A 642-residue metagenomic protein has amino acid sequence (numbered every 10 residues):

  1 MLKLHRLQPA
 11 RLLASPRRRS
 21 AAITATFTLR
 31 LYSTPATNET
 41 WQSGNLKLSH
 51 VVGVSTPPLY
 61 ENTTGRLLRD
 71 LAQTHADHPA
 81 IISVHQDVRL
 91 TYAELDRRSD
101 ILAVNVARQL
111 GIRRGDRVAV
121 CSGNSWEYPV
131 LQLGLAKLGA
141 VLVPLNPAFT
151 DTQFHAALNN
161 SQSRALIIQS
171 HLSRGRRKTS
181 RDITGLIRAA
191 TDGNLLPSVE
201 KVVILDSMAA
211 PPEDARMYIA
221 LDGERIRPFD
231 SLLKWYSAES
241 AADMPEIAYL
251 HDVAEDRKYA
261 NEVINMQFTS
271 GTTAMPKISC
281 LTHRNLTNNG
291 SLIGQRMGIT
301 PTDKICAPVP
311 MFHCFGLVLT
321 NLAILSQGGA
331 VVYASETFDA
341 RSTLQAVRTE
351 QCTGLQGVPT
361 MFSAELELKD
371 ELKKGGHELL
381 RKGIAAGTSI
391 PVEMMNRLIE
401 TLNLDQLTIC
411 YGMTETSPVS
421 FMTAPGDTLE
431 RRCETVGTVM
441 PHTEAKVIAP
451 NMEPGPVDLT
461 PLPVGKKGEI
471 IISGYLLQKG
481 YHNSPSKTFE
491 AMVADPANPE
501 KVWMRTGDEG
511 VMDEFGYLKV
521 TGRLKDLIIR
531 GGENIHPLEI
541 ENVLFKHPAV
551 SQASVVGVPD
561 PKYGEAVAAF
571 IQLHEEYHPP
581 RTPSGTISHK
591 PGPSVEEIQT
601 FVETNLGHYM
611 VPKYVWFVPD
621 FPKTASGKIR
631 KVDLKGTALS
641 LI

Functional and structural regions predicted by a protein language model:
L2-L13, R17-R19, I23, Y32 (+3 more regions): Structural core segment of the AMP-binding/adenylate-forming
T56-Y60, D77-L133, T150-H155, N159 (+2 more regions): Conserved AMP-binding/adenylate-forming core of the ANL superfamily
A76-P79, V203-I204, A209-A210, I219-F268 (+2 more regions): Conserved pre-ATP/AMP-binding loop-to-beta segment of ANL
R89-A93, E255-R257, I264-N288: Conserved AMP-binding A3 loop
F149, H155-A156, L355, G474 (+5 more regions): AMP-binding/adenylate-forming catalytic core of the ANL superfamily
L221-S231, C352-G357, L366-R432, E444 (+1 more regions): Gly/Ser/Thr-rich phosphate-binding loop
T287-K304, F312-G354, A364, L368-K369 (+1 more regions): Conserved AMP-binding/adenylation subdomain of ANL enzymes
T438-H442, E453-A494, I535: Conserved ATP/PPi-binding loop(s) of AMP-dependent carboxylate-activating enzymes
